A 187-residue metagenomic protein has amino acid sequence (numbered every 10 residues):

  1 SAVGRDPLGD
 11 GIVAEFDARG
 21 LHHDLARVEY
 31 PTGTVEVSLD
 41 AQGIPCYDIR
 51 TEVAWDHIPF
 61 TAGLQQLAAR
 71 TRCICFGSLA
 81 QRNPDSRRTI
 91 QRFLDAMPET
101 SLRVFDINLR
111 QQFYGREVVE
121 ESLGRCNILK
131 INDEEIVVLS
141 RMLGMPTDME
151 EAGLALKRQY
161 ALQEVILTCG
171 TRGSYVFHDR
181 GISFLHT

Functional and structural regions predicted by a protein language model:
A2-S78, E99: Conserved N-terminal subdomain of the carbohydrate kinase-like
Q66-L67, E121-S122, R158: Structural alpha-helical scaffold elements that stabilize or flank donor/cofactor-binding regions in carbohydrate
Q81, R110, I136-L139, S174: A generic structural signal for short hydrophobic patches within well-formed alpha-helices
R87, F113-S122: Distinct, well-ordered alpha-helical segments
A96-L102, Y160-E164: A short helix->loop->beta-strand "cap" motif at the edges of active sites that frequently abuts
R103-F105, L129: Hydrophobic faces of well-ordered beta-strands that scaffold small-molecule active sites in alpha/beta enzyme cores
R125-E134: Non-cysteine beta-strand/loop elements that form the S-adenosyl-L-methionine
M142, P146-T187: Conserved phosphate-binding/catalytic region of the ribokinase-like
